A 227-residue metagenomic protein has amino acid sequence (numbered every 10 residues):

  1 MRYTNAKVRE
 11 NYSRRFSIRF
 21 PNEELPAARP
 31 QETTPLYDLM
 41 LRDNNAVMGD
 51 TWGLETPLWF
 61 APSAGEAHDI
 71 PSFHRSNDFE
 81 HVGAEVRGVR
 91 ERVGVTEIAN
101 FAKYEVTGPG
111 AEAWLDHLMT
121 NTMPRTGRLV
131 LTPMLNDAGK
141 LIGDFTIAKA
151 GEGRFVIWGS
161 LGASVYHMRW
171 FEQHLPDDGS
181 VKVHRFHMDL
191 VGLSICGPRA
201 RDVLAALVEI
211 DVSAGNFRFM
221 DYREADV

Functional and structural regions predicted by a protein language model:
R2-V227: Glycine/proline-enriched, intrinsically flexible loops and inter-domain linkers
